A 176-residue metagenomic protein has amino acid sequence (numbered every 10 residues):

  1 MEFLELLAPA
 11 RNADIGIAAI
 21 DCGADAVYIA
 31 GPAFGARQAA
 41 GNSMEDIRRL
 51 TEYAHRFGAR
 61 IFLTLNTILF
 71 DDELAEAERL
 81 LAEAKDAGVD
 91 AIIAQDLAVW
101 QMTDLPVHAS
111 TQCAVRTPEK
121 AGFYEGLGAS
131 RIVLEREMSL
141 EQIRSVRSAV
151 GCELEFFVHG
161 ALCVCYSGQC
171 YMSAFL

Functional and structural regions predicted by a protein language model:
M1-V115, L134, Q142-L176: Active-site pocket-lining/capping segments in soluble small-molecule metabolic enzymes
T117-E119: Conserved nucleotide-cofactor-binding alpha/beta core module
G122, G126, V146: Active-site neighborhood of glycoside hydrolase catalytic domains
G126-R131, M138, G151: Extended, well-folded interaction surfaces typified by the phenylalanyl-tRNA synthetase beta subunit core
